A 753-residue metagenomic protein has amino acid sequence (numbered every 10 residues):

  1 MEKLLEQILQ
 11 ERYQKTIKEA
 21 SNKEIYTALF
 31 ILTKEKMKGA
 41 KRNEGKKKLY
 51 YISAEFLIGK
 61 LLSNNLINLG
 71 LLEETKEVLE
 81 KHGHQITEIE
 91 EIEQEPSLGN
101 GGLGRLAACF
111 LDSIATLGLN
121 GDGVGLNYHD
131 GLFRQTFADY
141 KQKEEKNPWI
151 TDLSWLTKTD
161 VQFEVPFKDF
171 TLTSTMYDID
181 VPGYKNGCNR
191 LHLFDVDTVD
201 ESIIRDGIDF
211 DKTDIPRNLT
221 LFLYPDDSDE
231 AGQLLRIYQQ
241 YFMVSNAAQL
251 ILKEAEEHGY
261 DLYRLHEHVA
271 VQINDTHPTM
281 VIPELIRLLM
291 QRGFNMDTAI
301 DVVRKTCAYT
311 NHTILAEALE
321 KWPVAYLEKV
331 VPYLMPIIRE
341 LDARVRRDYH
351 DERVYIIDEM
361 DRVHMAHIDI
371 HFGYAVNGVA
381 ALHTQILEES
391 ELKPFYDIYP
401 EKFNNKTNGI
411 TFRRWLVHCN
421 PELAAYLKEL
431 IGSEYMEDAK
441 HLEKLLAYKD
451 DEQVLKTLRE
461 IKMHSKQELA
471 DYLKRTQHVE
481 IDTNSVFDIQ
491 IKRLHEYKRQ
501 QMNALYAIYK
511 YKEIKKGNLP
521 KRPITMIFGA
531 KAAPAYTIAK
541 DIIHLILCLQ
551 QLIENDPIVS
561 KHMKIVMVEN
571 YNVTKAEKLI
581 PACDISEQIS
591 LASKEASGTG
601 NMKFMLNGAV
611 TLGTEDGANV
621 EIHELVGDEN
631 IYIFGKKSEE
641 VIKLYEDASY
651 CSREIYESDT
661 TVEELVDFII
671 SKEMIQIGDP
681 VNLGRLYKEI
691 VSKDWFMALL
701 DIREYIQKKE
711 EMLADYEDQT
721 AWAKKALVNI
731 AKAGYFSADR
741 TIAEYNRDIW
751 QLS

Functional and structural regions predicted by a protein language model:
M1-S753: A conserved ligand/cofactor-binding region detector
